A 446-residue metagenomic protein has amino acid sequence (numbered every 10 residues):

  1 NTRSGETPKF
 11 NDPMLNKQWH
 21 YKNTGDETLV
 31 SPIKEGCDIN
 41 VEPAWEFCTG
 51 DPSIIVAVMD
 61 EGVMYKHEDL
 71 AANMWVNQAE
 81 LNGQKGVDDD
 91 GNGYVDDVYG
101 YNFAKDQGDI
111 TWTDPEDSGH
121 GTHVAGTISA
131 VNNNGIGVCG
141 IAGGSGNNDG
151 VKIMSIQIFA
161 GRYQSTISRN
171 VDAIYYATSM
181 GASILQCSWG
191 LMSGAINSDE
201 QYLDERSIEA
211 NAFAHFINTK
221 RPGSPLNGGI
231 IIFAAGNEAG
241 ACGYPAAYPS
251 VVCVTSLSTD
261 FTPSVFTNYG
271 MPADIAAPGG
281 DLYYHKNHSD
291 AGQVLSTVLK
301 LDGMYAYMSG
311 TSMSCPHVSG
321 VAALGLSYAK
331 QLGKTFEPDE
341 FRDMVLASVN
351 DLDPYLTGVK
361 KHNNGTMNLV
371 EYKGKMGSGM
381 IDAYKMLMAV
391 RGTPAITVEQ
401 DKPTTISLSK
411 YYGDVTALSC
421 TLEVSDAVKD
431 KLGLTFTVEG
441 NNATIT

Functional and structural regions predicted by a protein language model:
N1-I55, V63-D69, N73, N102 (+1 more regions): Protease zymogen maturation seam
I39, E46, G50-P52, E61 (+7 more regions): Substrate-binding/access-modulating region of protease and related hydrolase catalytic domains
A44, M59-K66, A79-N92, D114-S118 (+8 more regions): Flexible, small-residue-rich helix->loop connector segments that border functional cores
D69-A79, V398: Short Gly/aromatic-enriched secondary-structure transition segments
I110, P115, V138, T166-N170 (+6 more regions): Active-site-adjacent substrate-recognition loops and nearby beta-strands within hydrolase catalytic domains
A125-I128, M154-F159, S183, C187 (+1 more regions): Hydrolase catalytic cores
M388-T397: Proline-enriched interdomain boundary motifs that mark the N-terminal boundary and often initiate the first structured
E399-I406, G413-N442: Surface-exposed or secretory-pathway low-complexity segments enriched in glycine-proline and Ser/Thr/acidic residues
